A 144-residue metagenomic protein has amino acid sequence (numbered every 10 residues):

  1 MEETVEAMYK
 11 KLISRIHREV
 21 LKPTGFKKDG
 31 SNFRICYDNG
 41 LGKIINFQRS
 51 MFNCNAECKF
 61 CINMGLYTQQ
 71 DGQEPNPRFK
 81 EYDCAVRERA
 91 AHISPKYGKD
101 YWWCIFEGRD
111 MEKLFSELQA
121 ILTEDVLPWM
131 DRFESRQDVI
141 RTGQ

Functional and structural regions predicted by a protein language model:
M1-Y9, S14, K28, I35-Q144: Intrinsically disordered, low-complexity regulatory regions enriched in serine/threonine/proline and acidic residues
R18: Short glycine-/small-residue-rich flexible loop motifs, especially phosphate/cofactor-binding loops
L21: Pyridoxal 5′-phosphate
